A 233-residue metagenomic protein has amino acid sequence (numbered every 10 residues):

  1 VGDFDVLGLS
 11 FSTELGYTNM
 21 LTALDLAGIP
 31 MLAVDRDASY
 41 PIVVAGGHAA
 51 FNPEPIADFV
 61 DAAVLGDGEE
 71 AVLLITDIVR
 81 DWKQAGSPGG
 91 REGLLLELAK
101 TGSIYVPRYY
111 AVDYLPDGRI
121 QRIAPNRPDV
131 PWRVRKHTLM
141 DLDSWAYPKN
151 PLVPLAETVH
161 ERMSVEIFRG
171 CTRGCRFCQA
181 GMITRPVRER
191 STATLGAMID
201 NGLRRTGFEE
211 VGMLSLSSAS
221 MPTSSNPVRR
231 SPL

Functional and structural regions predicted by a protein language model:
G2-P125: Glycine-rich beta-alpha loop elements in corrinoid/cobalamin-binding modules across cobalamin-dependent enzymes
F4, F11, Y40, F51 (+9 more regions): Phenylalanine-focused residue identity feature
D5-G8, S12-N19, H48, V64-G68 (+7 more regions): Catalytic cores of large soluble enzymes that bind and process phosphate-bearing ligands
L9-F11, G28-L32, A38, R127-V134 (+3 more regions): Generic detector of short, locally flexible boundary/turn motifs and exposed helical patches
D35-D37, L96-L98, H137, E157 (+1 more regions): A generic structural signal for short, solvent-exposed coil/turn residues that cap or connect secondary-structure
G46-H48, P88, P128, P148-V153 (+1 more regions): Short secondary-structure boundary micro-motifs
P107, D113, D117-S164: N-terminal [4Fe-4S]-dependent radical SAM core
L139-L233: Radical SAM [4Fe-4S] cluster-binding motif and immediate context
